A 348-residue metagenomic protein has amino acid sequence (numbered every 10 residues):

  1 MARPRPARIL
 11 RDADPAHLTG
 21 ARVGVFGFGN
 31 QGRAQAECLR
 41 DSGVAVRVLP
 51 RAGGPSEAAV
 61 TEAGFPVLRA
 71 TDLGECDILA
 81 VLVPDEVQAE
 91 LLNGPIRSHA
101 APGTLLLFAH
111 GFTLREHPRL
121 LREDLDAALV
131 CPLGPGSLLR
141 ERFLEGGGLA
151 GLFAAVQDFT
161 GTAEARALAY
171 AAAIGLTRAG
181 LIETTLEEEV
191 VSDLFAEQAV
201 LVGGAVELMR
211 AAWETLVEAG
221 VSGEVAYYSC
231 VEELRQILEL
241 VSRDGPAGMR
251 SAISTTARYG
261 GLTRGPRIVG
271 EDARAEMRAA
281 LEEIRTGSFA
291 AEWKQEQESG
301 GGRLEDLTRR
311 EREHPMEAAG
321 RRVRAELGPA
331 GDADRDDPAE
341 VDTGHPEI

Functional and structural regions predicted by a protein language model:
A2-P66: NAD(P)+-binding Rossmann beta1-loop-alpha1 motif at the extreme N-terminus of oxidoreductases
V44, A100-T104, E123-L125: A short helix->loop->beta-strand "cap" motif at the edges of active sites that frequently abuts
E62-T71, G134: Glycine-rich, highly charged phosphate/nucleotide-binding loops
T71-P118: Rossmann-fold NAD(P) dinucleotide-binding segment
L107-Q198: Rossmann-fold dinucleotide-binding core
G161-A165, I174-G175, G180-A219, E224-S242: Active-site-proximal catalytic alpha-helix in oxidoreductases
E224-I348: NAD(P)-dependent Rossmann-like dehydrogenase/reductase catalytic/cofactor-binding core
